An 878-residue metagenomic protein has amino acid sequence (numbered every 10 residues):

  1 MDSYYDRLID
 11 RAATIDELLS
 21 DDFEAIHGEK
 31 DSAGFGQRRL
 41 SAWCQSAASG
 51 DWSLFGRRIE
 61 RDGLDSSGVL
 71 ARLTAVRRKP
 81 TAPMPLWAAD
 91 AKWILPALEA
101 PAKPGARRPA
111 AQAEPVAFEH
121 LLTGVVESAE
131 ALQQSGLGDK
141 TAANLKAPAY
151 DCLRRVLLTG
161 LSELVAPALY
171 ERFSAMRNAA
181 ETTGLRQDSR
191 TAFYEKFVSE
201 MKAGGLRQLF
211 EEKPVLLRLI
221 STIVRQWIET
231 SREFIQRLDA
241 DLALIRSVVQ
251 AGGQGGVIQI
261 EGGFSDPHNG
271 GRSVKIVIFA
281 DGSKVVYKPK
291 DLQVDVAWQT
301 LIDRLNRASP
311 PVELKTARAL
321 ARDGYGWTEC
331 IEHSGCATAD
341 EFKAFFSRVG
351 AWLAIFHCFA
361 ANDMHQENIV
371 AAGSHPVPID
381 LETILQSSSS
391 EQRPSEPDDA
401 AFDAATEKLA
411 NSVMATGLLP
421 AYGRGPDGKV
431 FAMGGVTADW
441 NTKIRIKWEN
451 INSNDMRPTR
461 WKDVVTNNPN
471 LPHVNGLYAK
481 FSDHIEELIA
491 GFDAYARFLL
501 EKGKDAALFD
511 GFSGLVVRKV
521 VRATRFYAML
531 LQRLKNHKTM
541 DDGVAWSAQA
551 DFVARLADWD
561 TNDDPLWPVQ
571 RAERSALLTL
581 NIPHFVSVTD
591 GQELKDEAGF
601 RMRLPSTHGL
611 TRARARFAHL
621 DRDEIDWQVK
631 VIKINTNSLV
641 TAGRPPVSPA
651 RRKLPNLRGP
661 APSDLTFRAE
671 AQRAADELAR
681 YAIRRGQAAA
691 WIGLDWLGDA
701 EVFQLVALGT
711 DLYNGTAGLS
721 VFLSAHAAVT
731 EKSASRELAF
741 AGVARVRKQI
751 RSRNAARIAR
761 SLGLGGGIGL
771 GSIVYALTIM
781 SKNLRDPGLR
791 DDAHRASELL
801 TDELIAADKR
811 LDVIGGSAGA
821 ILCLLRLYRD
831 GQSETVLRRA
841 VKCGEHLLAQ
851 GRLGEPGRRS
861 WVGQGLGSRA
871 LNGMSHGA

Functional and structural regions predicted by a protein language model:
M1-Y194, R424, I444-T589, E593: Noncatalytic N-terminal accessory/assembly modules of large enzymes
G124-A361, H375-V377: Conserved ATP-binding subdomain of kinase catalytic cores across diverse folds
E329-N441, N452, R460, L499 (+2 more regions): Conserved kinase catalytic-core segment
L419, L654-A661, A717-K732, S772-D786 (+2 more regions): Well-ordered alpha-helical scaffold segments within catalytic/enzyme domains
W546-F667: Charge-dense, extended regions
N637-N714, A725, V729: Low-complexity, Ser/Thr/Pro/Gly-enriched N-terminal "stalk/linker" regions
A671-A689, E737-A756, G788-D808, R839-R859: Long, well-ordered core segments of solenoidal/helical folds
D699-T716, S752-L770, D802-S817, G863-G877: Solvent-exposed loop and edge beta-strand segments that line ligand/cofactor-binding and catalytic clefts
